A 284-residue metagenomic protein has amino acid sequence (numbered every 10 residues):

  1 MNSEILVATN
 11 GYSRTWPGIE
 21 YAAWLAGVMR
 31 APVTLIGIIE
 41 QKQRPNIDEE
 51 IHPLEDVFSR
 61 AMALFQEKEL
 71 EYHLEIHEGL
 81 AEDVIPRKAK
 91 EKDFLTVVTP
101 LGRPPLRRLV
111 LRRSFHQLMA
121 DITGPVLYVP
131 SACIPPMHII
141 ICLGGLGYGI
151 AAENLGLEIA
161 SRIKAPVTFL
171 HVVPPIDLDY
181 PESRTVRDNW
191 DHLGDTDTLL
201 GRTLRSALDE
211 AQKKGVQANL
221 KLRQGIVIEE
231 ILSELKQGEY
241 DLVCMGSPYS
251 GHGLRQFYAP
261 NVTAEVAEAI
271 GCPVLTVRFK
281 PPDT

Functional and structural regions predicted by a protein language model:
M1-D48, H138-W190, E210-K221, A269 (+1 more regions): Small/aliphatic-rich secondary-structure junction motif
A22, A61, I85, G156 (+2 more regions): Aromatic/hydrophobic pocket-lining residues that form π-stacking "cages" and hydrophobic walls in ligand
D48, H52, D188-L199: A short acidic, glycine-rich active-site loop that binds or catalyzes chemistry on phosphate/adenosine moieties
R60-A63, H73: A glycine-rich helix N-cap at a beta->alpha junction
E71-L74, L220: Rossmann-fold cofactor-recognition segment
I76-V84, R223-E230: Charged docking surfaces used in two-component/phosphorelay signaling
E82-P135, S233-T284: Gly/Ser-rich helix-loop-strand patches that form or flank binding pockets for ribonucleotide-derived cofactors
H192-S247: Glycine/small-residue-rich hydrophobic helix-like segments
